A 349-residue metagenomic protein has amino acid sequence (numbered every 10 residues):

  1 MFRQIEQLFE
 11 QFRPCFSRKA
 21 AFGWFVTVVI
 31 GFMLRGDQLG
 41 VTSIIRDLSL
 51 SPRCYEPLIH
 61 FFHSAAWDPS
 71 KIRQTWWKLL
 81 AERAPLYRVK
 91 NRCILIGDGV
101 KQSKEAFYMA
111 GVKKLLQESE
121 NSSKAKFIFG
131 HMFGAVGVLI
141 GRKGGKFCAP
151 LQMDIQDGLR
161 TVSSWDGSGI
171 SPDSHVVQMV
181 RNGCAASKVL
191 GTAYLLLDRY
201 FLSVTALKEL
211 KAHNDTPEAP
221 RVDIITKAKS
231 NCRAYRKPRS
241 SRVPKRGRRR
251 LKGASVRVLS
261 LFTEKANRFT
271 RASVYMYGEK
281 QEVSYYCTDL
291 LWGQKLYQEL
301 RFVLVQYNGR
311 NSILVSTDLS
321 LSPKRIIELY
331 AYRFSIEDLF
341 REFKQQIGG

Functional and structural regions predicted by a protein language model:
M1-F16, T27, N91, Y108-M109 (+1 more regions): Single, function-defining residue in the core of a domain
M1-H63, P69, W76: Gly/serine-rich nucleotide phosphate-binding loop at the start of the catalytic core of nucleotide/ADP-ribose-handling
G31-S43, T75-E82, M132-R142, R250-R257 (+1 more regions): Short N-terminal helix-initiation segments at or just after the protein's N-terminus
F32-G36, L48, F62-A65, I140 (+3 more regions): Generic structural signal for hydrophobic core residues of well-folded globular domains
M33, D47, S64-P69, N121 (+3 more regions): Short secondary-structure transition/capping motifs
V41-L48, Y55-F62, L95-G97, F133-G134 (+3 more regions): Long, contiguous hydrophobic alpha-helical segments, chiefly transmembrane helices and signal peptides
S64-D157: Active-site-proximal, Lys/Arg-enriched surface segment that forms a nucleic-acid-binding/basic interface patch
